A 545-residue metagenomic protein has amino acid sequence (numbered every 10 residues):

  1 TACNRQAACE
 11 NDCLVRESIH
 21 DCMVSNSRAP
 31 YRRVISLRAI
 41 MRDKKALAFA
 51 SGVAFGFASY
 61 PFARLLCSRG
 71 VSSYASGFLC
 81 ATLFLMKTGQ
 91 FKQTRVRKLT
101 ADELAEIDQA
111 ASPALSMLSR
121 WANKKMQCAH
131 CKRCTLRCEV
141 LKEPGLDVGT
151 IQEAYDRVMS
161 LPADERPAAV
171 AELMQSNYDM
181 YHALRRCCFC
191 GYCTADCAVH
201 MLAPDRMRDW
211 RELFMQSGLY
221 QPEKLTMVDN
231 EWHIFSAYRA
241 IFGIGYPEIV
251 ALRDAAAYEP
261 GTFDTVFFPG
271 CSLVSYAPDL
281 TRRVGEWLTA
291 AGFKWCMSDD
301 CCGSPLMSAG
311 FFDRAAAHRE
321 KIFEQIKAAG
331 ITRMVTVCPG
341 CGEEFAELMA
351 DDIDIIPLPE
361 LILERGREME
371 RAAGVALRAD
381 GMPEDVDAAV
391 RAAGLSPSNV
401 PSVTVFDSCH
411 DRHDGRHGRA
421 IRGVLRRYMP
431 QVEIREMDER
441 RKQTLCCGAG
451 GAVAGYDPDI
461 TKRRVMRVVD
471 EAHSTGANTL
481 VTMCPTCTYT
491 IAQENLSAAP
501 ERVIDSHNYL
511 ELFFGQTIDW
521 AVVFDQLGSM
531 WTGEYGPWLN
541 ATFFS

Functional and structural regions predicted by a protein language model:
A2-N4, C9-E10: Intrinsic low-complexity, disordered N-terminal segments enriched in polar/charged/small residues
C13-V15, I19-D21, N26-A29, I35: Repetitive helical segments and hydrophobic/amphipathic motifs
M41-A46: Membrane-penetrating hydrophobic segments
A48-S59: Hydrophobic alpha-helical topogenic segments used for membrane insertion/localization
S72-R97, A101, D108, L115-K125 (+4 more regions): Iron-sulfur-cluster electron-transfer modules
H200, S272-L363, R412-V424, R435-S545: Cofactor-cradling patches in redox/metallo enzymes
L358-G415, Y428-Q431, Q443-A449: Catalytic cores of enzyme domains
